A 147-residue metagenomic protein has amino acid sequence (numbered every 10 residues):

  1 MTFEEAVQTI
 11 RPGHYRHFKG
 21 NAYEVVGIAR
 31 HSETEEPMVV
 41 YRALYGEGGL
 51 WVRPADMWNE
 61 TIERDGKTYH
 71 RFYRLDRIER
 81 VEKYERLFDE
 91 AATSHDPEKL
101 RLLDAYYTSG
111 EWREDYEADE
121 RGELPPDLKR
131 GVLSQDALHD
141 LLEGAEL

Functional and structural regions predicted by a protein language model:
M1-R77, D89, E114, L133-S134: Mixed-charge, low-complexity intrinsically disordered regions
H14, E143-L147: Phospho-regulatory, low-complexity terminal regions
G49, L103-D104: Residue-level marker of motif borders
R77-S94: Short terminal alpha-helical segments
R86-E90, D136-L141: Short, hydrophobic/amphipathic alpha-helical patches that form generic packing surfaces within helical domains
H95, Y107-G110, A145: Short, flexible helical or helix-coil boundary motifs
P97-L103: Short amphipathic alpha-helical coiled-coil/interface segments
A105-D140: Long, low-complexity or tandemly repetitive, helically biased scaffold regions used for multimeric assembly/adhesion
